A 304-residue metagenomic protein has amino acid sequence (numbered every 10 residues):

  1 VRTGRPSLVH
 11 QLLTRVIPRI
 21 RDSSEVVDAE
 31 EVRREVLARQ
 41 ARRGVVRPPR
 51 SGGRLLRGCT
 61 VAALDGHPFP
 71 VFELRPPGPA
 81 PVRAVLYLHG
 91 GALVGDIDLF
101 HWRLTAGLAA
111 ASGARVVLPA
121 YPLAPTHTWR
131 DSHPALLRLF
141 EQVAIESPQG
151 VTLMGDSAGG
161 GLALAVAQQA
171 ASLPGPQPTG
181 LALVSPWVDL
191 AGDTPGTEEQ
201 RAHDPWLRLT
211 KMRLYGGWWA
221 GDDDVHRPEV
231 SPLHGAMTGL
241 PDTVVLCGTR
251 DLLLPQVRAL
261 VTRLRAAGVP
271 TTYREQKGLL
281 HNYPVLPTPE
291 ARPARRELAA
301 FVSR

Functional and structural regions predicted by a protein language model:
V1-P76: A glycine/proline-hinged amphipathic helix-loop "lid/cap" segment that gates access to hydrophobic ligand pockets
V27, H67-R304: Alpha/beta-hydrolase superfamily serine-hydrolase fold, recognizing
